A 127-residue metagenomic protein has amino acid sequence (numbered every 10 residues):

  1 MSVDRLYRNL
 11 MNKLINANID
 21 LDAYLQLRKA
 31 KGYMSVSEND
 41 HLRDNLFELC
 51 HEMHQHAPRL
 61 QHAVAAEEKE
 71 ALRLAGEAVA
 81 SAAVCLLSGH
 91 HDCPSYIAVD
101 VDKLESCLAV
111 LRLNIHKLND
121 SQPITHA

Functional and structural regions predicted by a protein language model:
M1-L46, L108: Short terminal alpha-helical segments
R8, V36-F47, K69-E77, S95-S106: Short, charged, amphipathic alpha-helical segments
K13, A17-D20, N45, L49-H56 (+2 more regions): Amphipathic, well-ordered alpha-helical segments in soluble domains
L21, R28, L60, V64-E67 (+2 more regions): Leucine-rich amphipathic alpha-helices with coiled-coil/heptad-repeat character
Q26-S37, Q61-A66, L87-A98: Charged, low-complexity interaction regions
E48-R73: Short, solvent-exposed, charged loop/turn and helix-capping segments that join or cap alpha-helices on peripheral
G76-A127: Amphipathic alpha-helical binding modules
